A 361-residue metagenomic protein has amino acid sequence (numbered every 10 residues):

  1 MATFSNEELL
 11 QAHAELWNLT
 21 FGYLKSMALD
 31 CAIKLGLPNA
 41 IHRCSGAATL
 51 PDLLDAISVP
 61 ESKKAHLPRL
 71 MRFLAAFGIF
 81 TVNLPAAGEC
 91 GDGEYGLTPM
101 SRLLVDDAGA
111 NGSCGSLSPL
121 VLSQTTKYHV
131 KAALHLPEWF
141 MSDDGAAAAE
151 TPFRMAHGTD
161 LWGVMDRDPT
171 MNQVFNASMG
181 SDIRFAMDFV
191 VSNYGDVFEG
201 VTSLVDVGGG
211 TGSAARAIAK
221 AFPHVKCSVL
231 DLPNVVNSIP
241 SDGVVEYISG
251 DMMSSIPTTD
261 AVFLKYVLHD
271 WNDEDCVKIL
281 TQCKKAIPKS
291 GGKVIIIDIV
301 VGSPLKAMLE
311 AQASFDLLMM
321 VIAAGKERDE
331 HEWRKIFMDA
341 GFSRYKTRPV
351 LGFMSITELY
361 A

Functional and structural regions predicted by a protein language model:
A2-E7, A12-S203: Conserved Class I S-adenosyl-L-methionine-dependent methyltransferase catalytic core
L74, V262-F263, V267: Hydrophobic beta-strand segment of the Class I
T202-S255, A261, K278: Class I SAM-dependent methyltransferase SAM/SAH-binding core
S213, V235-N237, S255-I256, D270-W271 (+3 more regions): Flexible loop/turn segments at secondary-structure boundaries
D270-C283: A short, conserved alpha-helix within the catalytic core of class I
I287-V294: Short glycine-dipeptide loop
I295-A340, Y345: C-terminal alpha-helical "lid/dimerization" subdomain adjacent to the S-adenosyl-L-methionine
Y345-A361: Core SAM-dependent methyltransferase catalytic element
